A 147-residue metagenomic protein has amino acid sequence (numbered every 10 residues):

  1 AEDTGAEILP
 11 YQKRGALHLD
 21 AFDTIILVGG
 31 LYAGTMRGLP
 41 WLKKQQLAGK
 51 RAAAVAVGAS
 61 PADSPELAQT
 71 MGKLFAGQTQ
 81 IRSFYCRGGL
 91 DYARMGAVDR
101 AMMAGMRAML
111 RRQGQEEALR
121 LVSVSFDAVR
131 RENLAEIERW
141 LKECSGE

Functional and structural regions predicted by a protein language model:
A1-D3: A conserved segment at the C-terminal end of the G1
G5-D20, I25-V28, A56-G58: A short beta-strand-loop structural module common to alpha/beta enzyme folds
L31-E147: FMN-binding flavodoxin-like domain, especially the glycine-rich phosphate-binding loop
